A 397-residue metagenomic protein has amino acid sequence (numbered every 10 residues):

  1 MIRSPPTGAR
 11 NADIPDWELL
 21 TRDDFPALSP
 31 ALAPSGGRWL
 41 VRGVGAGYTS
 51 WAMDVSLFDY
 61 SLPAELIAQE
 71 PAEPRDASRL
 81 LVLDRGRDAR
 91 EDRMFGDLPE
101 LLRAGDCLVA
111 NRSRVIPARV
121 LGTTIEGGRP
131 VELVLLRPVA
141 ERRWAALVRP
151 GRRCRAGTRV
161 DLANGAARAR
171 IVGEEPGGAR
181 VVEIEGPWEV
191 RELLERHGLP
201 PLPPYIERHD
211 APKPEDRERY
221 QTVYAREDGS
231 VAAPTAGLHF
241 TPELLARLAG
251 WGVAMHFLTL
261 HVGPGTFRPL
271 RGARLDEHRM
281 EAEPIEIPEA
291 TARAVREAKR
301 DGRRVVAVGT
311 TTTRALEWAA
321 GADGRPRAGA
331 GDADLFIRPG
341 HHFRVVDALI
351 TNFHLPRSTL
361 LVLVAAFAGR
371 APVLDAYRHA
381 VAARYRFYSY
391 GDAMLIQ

Functional and structural regions predicted by a protein language model:
M1-I2, I14, V41-V44: Short hydrophobic transmembrane-like helices used for membrane targeting/insertion
R3-S4, R10, W17, R22: Low-acidity, Ser/Thr- and Arg-rich intrinsically disordered low-complexity segments
A9, G36-G37, R42: Glycine-biased, low-complexity coil/linker segments
L28, L40, Y48-T49: Short, positively charged and aromatic/hydrophobic N-terminal segments
Y48-Q397: Surface-exposed, charge/polar-rich loops and edge strands
